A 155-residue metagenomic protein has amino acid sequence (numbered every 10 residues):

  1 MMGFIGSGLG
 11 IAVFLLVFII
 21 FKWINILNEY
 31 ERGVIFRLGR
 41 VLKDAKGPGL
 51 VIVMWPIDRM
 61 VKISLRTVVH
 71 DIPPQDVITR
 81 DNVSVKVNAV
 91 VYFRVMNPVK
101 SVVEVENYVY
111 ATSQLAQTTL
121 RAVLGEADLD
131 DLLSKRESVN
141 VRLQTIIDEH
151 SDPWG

Functional and structural regions predicted by a protein language model:
M1-G155: N-terminal hydrophobic membrane-entry segments
